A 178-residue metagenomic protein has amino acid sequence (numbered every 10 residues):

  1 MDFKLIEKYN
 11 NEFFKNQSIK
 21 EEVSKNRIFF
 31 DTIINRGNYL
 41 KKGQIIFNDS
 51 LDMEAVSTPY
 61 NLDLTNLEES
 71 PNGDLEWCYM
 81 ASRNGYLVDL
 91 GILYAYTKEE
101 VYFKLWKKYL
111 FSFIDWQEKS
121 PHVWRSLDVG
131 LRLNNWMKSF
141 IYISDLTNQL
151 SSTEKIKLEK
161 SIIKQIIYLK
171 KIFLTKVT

Functional and structural regions predicted by a protein language model:
M1-V56: Extreme N-terminal leader/anchor segments
I45-E68, M80, W106-K108: Short alpha-helical hairpin
D74-T178: Aromatic-lined, polymer-binding surfaces characteristic of secreted/periplasmic polysaccharide-degrading enzymes
